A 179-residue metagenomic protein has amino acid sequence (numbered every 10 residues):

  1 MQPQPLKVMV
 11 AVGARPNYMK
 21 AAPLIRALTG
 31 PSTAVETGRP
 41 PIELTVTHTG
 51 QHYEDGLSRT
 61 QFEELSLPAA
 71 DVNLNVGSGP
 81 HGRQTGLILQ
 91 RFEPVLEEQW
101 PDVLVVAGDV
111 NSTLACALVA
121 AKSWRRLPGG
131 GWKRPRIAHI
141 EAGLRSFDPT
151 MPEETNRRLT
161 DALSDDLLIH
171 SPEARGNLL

Functional and structural regions predicted by a protein language model:
Q2-H48: N-terminal phosphate-binding or glycine-rich loops at protein starts, especially the Walker A/P-loop of NTPases
K7, D102-V103: Structural motif
N17-A21, V110-A117, R175: Short glycine/serine/threonine-rich phosphate/pyrophosphate-binding segments that cradle anionic phosphate groups
G38-Q84, R91: Conserved nucleotide-sugar phosphate-binding/catalytic loop shared by glycosyltransferases and other
L89-W100: Short, well-structured alpha-helical segments in soluble
V105-L127: An aromatic- and histidine-rich active-site surface loop
W124-L179: Active-site-proximal region of nucleotide-activated glycan assembly enzymes, centered on histidine/acidic-rich loops
